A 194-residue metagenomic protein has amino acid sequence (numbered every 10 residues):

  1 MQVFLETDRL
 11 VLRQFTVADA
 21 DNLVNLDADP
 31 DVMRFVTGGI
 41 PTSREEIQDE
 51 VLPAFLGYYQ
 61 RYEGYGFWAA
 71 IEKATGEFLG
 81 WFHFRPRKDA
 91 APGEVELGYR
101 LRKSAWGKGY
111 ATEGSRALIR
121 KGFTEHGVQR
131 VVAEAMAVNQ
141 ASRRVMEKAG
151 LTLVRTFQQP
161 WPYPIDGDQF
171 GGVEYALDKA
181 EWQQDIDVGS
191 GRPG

Functional and structural regions predicted by a protein language model:
M1-F35, I71-G194: Acyl-donor (CoA/ACP) binding surface of acyl/acetyltransferases
D31-F55, E63-G64: Conserved GNAT-fold acetyl-CoA-binding loop/helix
